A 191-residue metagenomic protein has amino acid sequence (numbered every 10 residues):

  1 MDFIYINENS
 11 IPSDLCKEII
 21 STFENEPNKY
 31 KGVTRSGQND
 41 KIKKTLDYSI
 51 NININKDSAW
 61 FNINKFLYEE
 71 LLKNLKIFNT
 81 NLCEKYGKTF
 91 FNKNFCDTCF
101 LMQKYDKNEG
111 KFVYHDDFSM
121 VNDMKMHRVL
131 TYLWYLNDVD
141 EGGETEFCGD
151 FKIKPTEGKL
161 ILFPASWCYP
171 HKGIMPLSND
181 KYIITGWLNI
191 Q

Functional and structural regions predicted by a protein language model:
M1-L160, C168-Q191: Fe(II)/2-oxoglutarate oxygenase catalytic core
